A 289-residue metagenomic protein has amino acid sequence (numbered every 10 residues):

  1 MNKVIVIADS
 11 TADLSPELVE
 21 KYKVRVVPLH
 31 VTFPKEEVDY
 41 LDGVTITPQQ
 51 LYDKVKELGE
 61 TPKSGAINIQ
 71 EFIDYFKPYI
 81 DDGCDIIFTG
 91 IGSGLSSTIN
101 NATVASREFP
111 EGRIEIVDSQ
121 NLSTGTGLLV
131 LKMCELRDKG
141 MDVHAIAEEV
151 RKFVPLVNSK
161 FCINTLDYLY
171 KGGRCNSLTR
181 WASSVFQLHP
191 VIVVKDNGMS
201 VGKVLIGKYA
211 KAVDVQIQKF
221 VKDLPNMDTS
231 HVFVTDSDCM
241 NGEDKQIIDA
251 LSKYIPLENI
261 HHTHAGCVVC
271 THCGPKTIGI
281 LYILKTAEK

Functional and structural regions predicted by a protein language model:
M1-K3: Extreme N-terminus of proteins, especially the signal/transit-peptide cleavage junction and the first residues
I5-G65: N-terminal glycine-rich anion-binding loop in soluble enzyme alpha/beta folds
V6-I7, K63, F88, I116 (+1 more regions): Short catalytic-loop micro-motif centered on adjacent basic/acidic residues
T11-V19, R25-T32, E37-V38, C84 (+3 more regions): Mixed-charge interfacial surface used for oligomerization/domain docking and macromolecular partner engagement
E20-K21, D53, Q70, D74 (+2 more regions): Polar/charged alpha-helical tracts
V38-F88, S93-E111: Class I S-adenosyl-L-methionine
A66, D118-Q120: Short beta->alpha junction loops
